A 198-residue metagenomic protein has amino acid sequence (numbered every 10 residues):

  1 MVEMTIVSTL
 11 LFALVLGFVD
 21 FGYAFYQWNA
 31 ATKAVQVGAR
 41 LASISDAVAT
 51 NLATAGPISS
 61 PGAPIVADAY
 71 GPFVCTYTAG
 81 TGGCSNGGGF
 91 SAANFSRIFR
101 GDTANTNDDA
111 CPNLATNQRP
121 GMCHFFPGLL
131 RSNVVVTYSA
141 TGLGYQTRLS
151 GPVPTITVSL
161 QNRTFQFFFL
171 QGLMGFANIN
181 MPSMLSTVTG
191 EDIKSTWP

Functional and structural regions predicted by a protein language model:
M1-Y23: N-terminal single-pass transmembrane signal-anchor helix
Y23-T32, A47: Membrane-proximal amphipathic alpha-helices that sit immediately adjacent to an N-terminal transmembrane/signal-anchor
Q36-P198: Short, conserved structural patches
